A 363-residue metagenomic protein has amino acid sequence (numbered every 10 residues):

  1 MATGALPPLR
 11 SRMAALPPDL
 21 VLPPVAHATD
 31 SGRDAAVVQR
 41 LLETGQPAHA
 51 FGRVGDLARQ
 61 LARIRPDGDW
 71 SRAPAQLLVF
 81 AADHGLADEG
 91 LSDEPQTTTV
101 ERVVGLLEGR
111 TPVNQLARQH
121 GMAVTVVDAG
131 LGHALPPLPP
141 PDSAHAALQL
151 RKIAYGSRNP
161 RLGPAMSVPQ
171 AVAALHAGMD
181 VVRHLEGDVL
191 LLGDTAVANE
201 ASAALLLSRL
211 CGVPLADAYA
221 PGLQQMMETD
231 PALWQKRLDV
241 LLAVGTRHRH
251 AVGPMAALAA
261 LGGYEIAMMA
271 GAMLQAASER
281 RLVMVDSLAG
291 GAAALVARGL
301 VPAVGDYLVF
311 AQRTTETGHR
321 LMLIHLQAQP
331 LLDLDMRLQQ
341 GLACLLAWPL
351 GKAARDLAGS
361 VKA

Functional and structural regions predicted by a protein language model:
A2-A363: N-terminal loops that bind phosphate or other acidic moieties and the adjacent beta-alpha structural core
